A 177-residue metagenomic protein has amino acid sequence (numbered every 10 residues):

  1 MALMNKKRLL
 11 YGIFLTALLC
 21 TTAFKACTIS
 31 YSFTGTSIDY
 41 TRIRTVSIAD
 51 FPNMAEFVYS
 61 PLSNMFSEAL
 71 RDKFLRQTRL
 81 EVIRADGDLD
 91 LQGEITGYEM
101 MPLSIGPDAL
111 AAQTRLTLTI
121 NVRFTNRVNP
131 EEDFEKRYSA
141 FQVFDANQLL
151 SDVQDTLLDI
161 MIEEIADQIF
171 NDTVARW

Functional and structural regions predicted by a protein language model:
A2-I13: Bacterial N-terminal signal peptides that target proteins for export
L3, F24-E68, D72, R79 (+3 more regions): A structural "domain/chain start" motif
G12-K25: Bacterial N-terminal signal peptides
T34, R76-E81, D88-D133, F141-D152 (+1 more regions): Surface-exposed short loop/turn segments
P52-Y59, Q148-T156: Second-shell loop/turn segments in exported
Q154-W177: Compositionally biased, intrinsically disordered linkers/stalks adjacent to structured regions
